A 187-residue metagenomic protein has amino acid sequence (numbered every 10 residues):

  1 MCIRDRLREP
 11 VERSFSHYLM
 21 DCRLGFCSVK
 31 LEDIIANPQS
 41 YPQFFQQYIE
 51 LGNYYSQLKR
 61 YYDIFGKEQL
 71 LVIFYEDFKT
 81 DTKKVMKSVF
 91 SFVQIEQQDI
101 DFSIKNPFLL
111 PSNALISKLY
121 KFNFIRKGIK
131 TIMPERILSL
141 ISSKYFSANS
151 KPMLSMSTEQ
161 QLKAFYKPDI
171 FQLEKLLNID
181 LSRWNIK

Functional and structural regions predicted by a protein language model:
R4-K187: Anion-recognition interface
